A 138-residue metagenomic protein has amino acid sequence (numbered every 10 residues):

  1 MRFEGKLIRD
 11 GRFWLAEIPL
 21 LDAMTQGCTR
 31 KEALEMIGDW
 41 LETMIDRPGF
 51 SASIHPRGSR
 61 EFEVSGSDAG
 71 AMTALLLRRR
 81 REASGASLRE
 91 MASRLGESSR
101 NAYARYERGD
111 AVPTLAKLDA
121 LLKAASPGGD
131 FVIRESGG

Functional and structural regions predicted by a protein language model:
M1-A52: DNA-contacting interfaces and partner/effector-binding or oligomerization modules in DNA-centric proteins
T29, L76, S87-L88, T114-K117: Residues that mark the N-terminal boundary/hinge immediately upstream of a DNA-recognition element
G58-A83: A short, Lys/Arg-rich alpha-helix, primarily the initiator
R78, Y103-R105, D119, I133: Key DNA-contacting residues within the recognition helix of helix-turn-helix
R81, A92-S93, L122: The alpha-helix within a helix-turn-helix
G85-R105: Short alpha-helical DNA-recognition segment
L95, Y106-E107, K117, A125: DNA major-groove recognition helix of helix-turn-helix
T114-R134: DNA major-groove recognition helix of helix-turn-helix/homeodomain DNA-binding modules
